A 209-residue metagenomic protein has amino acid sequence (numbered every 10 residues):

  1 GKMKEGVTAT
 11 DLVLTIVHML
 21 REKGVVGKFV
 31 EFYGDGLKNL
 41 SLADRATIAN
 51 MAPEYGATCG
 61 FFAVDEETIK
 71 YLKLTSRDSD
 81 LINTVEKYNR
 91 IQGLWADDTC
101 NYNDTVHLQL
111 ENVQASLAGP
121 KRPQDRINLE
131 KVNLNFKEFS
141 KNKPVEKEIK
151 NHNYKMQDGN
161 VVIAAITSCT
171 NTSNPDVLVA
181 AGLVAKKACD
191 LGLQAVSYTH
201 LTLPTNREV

Functional and structural regions predicted by a protein language model:
G1-L37, N50-M51: Catalytic alpha/beta core of large soluble enzyme barrels
E5-V7, P53-A57, N171-C189: Alpha-helical support elements that line or immediately flank enzyme active sites and cofactor-binding pockets
V17, K131, K137-D158, K186-V196: Structural signature of cysteine-dependent C-C bond-forming condensing enzymes
L20-G27, Y55-G60, D78-D80, A185-S197: Secondary-structure transition/capping motifs at alpha-helix termini and the adjoining loop/turn into the next element
E31-D35, V162-C169: Short glycine-rich or small-residue beta-strand-to-loop segments that form or flank ligand, phosphate, metal/Fe-S
L40-I48, P53-F136: Terminal amphipathic helices with adjacent charged low-complexity linkers/tails
T199-T205: Conserved small/polar residues in nucleotide/adenosyl-binding loops
